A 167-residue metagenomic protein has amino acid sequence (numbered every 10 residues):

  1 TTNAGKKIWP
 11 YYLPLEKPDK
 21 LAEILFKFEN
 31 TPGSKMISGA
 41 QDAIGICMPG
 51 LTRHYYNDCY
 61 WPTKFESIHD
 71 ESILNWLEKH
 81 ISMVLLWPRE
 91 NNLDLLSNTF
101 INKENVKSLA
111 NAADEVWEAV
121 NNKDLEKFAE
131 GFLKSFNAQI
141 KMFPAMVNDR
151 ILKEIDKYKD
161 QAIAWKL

Functional and structural regions predicted by a protein language model:
T1-P10: Long, hydrophobic/aromatic-enriched structural stretches that serve as scaffold segments
P10-I37, Q41-L167: C-terminal nucleotide
